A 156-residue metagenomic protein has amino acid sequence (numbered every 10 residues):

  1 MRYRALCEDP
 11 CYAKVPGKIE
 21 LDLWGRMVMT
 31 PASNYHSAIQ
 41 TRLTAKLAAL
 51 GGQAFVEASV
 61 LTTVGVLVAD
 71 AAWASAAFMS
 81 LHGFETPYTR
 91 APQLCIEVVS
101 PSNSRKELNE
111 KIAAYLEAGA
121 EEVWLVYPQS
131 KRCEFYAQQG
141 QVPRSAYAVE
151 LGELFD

Functional and structural regions predicted by a protein language model:
M1-D156: Gly/Pro/Ser/Thr-rich low-complexity, intrinsically disordered segments predominantly at protein N-termini
